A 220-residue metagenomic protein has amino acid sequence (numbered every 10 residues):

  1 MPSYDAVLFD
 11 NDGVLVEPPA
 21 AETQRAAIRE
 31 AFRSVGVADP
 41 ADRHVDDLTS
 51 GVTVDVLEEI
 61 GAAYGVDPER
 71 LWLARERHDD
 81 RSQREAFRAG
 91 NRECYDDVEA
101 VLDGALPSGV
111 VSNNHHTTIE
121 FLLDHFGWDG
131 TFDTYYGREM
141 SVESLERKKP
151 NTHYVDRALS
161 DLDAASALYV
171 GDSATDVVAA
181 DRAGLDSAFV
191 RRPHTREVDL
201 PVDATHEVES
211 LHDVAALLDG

Functional and structural regions predicted by a protein language model:
M1-Y4, H116, L122-G220: Asp-based, Mg2+/Mn2+-dependent phosphohydrolase catalytic module
P2-D96, D103: N-terminal helical cap/lid subdomain that shapes the substrate entry/recognition surface in HAD-like hydrolases
V16-P18, L106, E143-R147: A generic structural signal for short coil/turn motifs at secondary-structure boundaries
T23, A27-E30, E59, A100 (+4 more regions): Alpha-helical elements of Rossmann-like donor-binding domains used by nucleotide-donor carbohydrate transfer enzymes
V66, L106, L185: Short glycine/serine/threonine/alanine-rich loop segments
L102-D103, D181: Anion (oxyanion) recognition and catalysis
G109: Extended substrate/RNA-proximal surfaces in nucleic-acid metabolism proteins
S112: Conserved phosphate-coupling serine/threonine residues in phosphotransfer and NTP-handling enzymes
